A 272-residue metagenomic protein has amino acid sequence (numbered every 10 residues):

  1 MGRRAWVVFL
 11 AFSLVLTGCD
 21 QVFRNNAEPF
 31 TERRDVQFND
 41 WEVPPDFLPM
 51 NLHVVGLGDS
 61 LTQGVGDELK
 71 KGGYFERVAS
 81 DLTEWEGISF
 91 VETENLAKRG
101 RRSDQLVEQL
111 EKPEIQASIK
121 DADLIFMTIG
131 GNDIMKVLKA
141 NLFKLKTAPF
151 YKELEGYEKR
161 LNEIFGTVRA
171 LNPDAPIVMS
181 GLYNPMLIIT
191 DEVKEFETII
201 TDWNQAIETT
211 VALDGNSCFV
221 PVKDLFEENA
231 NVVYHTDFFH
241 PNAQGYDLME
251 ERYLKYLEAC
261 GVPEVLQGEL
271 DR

Functional and structural regions predicted by a protein language model:
V15-G18: C-terminal motif of bacterial Sec signal peptides marking the signal peptidase cleavage site
D20-F23: Bacterial signal peptide processing site
E28-A97, Q116: Serine-esterase "nucleophile elbow" of acetyl-processing enzymes
H53-L57, E92-A97, D123-T128, P176-G181 (+1 more regions): Structural recognition of the beta-strand scaffold that forms the well-ordered cores of secreted hydrolase catalytic
E108-K152: Oxyanion-hole/transition-state-stabilizing segment in secreted/luminal serine hydrolases and related acyltransferases
F165-T198: Active-site segments of SGNH/GDSL-like serine hydrolases that catalyze O-acetyl group transfer/hydrolysis on lipids
P185-P221: Substrate-gating cap/lid alpha-helix
T236-R272: Histidine-centered active-site loop/cap adjacent to the catalytic His in serine esterases/O-acetyl transfer systems
